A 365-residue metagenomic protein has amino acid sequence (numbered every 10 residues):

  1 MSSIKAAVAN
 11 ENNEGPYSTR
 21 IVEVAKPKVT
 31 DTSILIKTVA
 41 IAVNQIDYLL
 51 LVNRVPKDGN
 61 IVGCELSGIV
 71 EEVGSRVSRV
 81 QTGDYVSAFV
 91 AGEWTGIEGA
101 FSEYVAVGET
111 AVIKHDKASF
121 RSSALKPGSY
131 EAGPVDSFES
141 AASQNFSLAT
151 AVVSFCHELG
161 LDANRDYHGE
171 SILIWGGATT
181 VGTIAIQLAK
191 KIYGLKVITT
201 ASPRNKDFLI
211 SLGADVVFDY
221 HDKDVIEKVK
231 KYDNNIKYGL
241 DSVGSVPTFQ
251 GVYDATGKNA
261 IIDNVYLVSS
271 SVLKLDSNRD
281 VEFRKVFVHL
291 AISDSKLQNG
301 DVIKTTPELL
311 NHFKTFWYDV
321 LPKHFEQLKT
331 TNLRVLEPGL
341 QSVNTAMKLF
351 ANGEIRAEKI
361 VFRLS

Functional and structural regions predicted by a protein language model:
S2-T30, K37-S67, E72-V73, R79-S365: Terminal helix/beta-alpha structural elements that buttress the NAD(P)+-binding lobe
